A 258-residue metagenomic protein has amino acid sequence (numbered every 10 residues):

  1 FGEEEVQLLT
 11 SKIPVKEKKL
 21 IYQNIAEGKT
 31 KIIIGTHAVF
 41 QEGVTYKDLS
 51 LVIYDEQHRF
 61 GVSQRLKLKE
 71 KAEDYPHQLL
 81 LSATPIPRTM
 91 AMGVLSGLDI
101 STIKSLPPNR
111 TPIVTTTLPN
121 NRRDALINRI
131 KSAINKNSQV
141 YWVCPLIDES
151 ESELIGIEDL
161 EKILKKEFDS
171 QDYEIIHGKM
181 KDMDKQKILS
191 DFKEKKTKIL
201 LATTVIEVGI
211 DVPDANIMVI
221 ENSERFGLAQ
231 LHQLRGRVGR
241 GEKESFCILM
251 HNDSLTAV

Functional and structural regions predicted by a protein language model:
F1-V258: Inter-lobe coupling/hinge segments of SF2-like helicase ATPases
